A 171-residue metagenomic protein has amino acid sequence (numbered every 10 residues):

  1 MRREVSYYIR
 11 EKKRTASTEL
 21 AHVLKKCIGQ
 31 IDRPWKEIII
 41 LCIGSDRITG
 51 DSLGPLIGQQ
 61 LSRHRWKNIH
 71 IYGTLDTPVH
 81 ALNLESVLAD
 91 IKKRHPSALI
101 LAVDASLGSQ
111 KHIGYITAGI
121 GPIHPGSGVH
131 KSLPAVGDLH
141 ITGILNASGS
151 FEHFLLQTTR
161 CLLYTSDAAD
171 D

Functional and structural regions predicted by a protein language model:
M1-L20: N-terminal amphipathic/basic leader segments beginning at the initiator methionine
L24-K36: Glycine-rich phosphate/diphosphate-binding loops that line cofactor/substrate pockets in enzymes
K36-I39, L84: Active-site histidine-anchored catalytic micro-motif
I39-L75: A glycine-rich, hydrophobic loop/mini-helix early in the fold
G73-S97: Catalytic-core regions of hydrolytic enzymes
L88-S127: Glycine-rich phosphate-binding loop
Y115-L163: Conserved phosphate- and dinucleotide-binding cores of soluble alpha/beta proteins, encompassing both enzyme active
Y164-A169: Conserved small/polar residues in nucleotide/adenosyl-binding loops
